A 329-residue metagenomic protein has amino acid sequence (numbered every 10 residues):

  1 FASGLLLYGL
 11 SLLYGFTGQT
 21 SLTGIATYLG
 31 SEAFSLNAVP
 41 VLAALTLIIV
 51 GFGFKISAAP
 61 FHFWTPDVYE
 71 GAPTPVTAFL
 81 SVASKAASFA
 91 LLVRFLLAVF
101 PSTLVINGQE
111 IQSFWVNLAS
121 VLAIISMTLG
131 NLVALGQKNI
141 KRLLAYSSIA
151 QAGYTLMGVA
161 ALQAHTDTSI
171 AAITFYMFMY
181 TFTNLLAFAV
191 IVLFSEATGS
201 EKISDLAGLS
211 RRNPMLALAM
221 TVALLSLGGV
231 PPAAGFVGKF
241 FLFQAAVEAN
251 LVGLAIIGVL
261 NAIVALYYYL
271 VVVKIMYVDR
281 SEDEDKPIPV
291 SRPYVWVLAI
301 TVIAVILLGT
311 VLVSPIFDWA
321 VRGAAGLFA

Functional and structural regions predicted by a protein language model:
F1-A329: Alpha-helical transmembrane segments of multi-pass membrane proteins predominantly involved in bioenergetics
